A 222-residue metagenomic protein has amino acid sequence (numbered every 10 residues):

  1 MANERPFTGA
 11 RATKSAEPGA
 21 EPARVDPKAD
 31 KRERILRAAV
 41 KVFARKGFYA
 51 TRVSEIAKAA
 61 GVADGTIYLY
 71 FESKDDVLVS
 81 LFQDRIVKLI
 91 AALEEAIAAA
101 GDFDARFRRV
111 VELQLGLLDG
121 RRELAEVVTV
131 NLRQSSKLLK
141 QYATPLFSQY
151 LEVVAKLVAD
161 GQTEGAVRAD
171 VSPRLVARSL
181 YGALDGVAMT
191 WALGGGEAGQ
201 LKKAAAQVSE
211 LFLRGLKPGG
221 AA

Functional and structural regions predicted by a protein language model:
M1-K46, T51-A59, D76: Basic, helix-initiating cap at the start of DNA-binding domains
M1-P22, R37, L113-G116, G120 (+5 more regions): C-terminal peripheral helix-coil segments that are non-catalytic and often amphipathic
K31, K74, R85-L89, F107-V110 (+8 more regions): Hydrophobic/aromatic residues within well-ordered alpha-helical segments
A44, L69-E72, S80, D84: Base-recognition residues in the alpha-helical recognition helix of bacterial helix-turn-helix
A60-F71: Short hydrophobic/aromatic patch on the recognition helix
S80, A91-E123, P173-L180, K202: Hydrophobic alpha-helical connector segments
D84-A91, K137-E164, R174-R178, K203-A206: Amphipathic alpha-helical packing segments from all-alpha helical-bundle domains
L118-L138, M189-L193: Amphipathic alpha-helical segments used for helix-helix packing
